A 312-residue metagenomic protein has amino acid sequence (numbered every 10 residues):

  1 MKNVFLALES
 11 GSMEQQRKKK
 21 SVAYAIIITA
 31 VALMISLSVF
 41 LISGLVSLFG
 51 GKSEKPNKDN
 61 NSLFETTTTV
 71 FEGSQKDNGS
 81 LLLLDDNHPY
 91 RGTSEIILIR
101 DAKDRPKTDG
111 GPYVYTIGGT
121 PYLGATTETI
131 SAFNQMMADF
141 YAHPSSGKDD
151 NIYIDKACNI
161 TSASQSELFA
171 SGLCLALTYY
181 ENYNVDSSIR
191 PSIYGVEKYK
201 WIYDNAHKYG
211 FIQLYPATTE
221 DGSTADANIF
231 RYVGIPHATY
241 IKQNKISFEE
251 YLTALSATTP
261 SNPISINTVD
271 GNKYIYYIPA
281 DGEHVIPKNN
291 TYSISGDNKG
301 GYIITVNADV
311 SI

Functional and structural regions predicted by a protein language model:
V4-A32, S36-I312: Extracytoplasmic cell-surface/polysaccharide-interacting catalytic and binding patches
